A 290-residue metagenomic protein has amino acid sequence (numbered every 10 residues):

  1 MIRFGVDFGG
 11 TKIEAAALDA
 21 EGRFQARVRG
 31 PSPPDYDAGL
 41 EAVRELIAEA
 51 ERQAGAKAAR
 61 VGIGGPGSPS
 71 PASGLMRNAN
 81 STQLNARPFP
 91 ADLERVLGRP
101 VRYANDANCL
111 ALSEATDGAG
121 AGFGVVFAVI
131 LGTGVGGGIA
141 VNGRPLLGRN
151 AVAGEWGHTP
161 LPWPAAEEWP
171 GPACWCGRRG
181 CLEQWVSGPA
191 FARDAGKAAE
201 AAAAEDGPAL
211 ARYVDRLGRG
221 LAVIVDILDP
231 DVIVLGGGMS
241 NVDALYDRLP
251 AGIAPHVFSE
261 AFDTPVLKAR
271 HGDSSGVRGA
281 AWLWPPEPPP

Functional and structural regions predicted by a protein language model:
M1-V61, S70-S73, P90-V101, E114-F123 (+1 more regions): ATP-binding/phosphotransfer module of carbohydrate and carboxylate kinases, centering on a glycine-rich
D7, G62-P66, A104, A128-G134 (+2 more regions): Short beta-strand segments
F24, M76, P145-L146: Hydrophobic "anchor" residues
R27-R29, A79, G148: Residue-level detector of high-confidence beta-strand sites
P31-P34, R60, L84, G148 (+1 more regions): A short acidic/small-residue loop/turn micro-motif
G74-A86: A charged helix-plus-loop insertion that forms the helical arch/lid used to bind and gate nucleic-acid substrates
Y103-A107, A111: Short loop/edge segments at beta-strand edges and connector loops that shape dinucleotide/nucleotide cofactor-binding
F123-L182: Glycine-rich phosphate-binding loop of actin/hexokinase-like ATP-binding domains
